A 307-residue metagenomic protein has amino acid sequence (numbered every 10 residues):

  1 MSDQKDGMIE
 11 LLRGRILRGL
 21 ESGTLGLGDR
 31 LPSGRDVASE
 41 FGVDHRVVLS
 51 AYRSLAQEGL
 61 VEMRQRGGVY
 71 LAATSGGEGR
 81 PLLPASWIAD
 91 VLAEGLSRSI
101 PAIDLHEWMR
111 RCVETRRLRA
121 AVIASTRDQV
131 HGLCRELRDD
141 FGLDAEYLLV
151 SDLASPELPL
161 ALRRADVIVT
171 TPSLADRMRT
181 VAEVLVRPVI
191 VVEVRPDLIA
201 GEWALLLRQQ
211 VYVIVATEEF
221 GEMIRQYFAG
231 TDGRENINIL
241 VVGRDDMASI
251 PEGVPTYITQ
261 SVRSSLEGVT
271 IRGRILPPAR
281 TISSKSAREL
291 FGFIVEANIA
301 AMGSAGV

Functional and structural regions predicted by a protein language model:
M1-L31, D36: Extreme N-terminal segment that seeds HTH/winged-HTH DNA-binding domains in transcriptional regulators
L20, V48, L71, G95 (+2 more regions): Hydrophobic structural packing positions in well-ordered secondary structure
G28, R117, R208: Phosphate-coordination loops involved in phosphoryl transfer and adenosine-cofactor binding
L31-P32, V37-A38, V48, L55: Append "Primarily bacterial transcriptional regulators
S39-E40, R53-S125, Q129-V130: HTH-adjacent hinge/linker in prokaryotic transcriptional regulators
V43-H45: Short coil turns linking two alpha-helices in DNA-binding domains
A120-V307: C-terminal regulatory/effector modules of DNA-binding transcriptional regulators
